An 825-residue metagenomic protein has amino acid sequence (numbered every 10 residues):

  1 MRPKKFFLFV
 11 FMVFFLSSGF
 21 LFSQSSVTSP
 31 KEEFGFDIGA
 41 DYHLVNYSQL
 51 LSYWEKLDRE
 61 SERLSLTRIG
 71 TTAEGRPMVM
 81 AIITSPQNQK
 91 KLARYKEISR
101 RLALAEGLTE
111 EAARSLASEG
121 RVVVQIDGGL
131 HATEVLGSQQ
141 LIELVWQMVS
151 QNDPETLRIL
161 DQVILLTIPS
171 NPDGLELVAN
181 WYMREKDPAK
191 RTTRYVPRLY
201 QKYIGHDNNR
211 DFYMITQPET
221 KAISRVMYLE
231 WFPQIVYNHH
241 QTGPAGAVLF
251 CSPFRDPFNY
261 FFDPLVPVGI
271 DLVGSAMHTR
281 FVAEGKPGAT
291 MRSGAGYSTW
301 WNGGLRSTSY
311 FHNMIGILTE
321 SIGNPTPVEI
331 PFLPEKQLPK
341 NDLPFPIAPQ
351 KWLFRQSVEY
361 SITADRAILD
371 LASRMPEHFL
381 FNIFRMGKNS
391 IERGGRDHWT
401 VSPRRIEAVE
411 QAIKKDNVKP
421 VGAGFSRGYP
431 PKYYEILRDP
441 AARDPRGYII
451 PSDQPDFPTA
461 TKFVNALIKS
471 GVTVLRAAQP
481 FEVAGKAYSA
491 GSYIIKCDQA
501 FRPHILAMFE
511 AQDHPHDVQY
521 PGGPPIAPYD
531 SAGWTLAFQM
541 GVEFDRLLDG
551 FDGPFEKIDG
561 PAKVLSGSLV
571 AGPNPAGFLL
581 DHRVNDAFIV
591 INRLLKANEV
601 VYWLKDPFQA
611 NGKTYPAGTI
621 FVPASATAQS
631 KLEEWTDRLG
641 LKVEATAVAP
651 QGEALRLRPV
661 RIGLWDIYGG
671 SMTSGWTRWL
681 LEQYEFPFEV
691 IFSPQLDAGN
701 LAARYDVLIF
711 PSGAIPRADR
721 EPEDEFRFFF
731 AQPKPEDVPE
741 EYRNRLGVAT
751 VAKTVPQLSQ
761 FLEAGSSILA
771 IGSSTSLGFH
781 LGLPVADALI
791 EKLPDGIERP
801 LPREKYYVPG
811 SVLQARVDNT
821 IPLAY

Functional and structural regions predicted by a protein language model:
M1-V10: Bacterial N-terminal signal peptides that target proteins for export
F9-G19: Bacterial N-terminal signal peptides
Q24-V163, I204, R210-D211, T216-P218 (+4 more regions): Intrinsic-disorder/low-complexity accessory segments
V145-M148, N152, L160-R184: Carboxylate/His-rich catalytic cores and anion/metal-binding grooves
T167-P172, Y182, N238-G246, S774: Short, solvent-exposed turn/loop segments enriched in Gly/Ser/Thr/Pro and often Arg
D173-G174, G243-A245, P325, P716: Feature marks short, surface-exposed loop/turn motifs that line or immediately flank catalytic pockets and channel
L175-Q201, G205, K221, R225 (+1 more regions): Active-site-proximal cap/loop segments of hydrolase catalytic domains
M227-T242: Proline-aspartate-enriched helix->loop->beta-strand connector
